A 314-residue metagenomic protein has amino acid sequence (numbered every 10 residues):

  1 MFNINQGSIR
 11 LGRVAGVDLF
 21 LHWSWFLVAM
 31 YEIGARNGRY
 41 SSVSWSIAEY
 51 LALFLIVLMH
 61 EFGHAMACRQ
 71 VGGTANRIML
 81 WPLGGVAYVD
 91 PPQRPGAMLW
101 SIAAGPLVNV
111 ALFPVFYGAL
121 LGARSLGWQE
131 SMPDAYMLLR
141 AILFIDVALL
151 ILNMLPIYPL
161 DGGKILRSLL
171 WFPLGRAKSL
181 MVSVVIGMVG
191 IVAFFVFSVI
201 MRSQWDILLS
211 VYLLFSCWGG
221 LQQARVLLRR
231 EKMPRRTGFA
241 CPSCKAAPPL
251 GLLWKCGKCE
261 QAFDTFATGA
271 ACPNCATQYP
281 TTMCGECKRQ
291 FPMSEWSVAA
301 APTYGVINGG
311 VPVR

Functional and structural regions predicted by a protein language model:
M1-R314: Hydrophobic transmembrane alpha-helices and their immediate loop junctions in multi-pass integral membrane proteins
